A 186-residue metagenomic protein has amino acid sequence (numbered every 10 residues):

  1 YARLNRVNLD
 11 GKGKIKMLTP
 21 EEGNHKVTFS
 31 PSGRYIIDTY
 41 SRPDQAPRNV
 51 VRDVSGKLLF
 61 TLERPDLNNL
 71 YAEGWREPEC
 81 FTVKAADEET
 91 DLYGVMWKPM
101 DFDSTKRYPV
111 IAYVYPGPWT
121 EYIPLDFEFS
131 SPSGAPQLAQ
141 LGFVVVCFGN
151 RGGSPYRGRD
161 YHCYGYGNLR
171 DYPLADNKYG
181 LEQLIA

Functional and structural regions predicted by a protein language model:
Y1-L9, L59-E63: Short secondary-structure boundary segments
A2-L4, G13, P47: Repetitive beta-architecture junctions, highlighting loop-to-beta-strand starts across blade-like repeats
N8-K12, D53-S55: Short loop/turn segments that connect beta-strands within beta-propeller blades
G13-T19: A short beta-strand motif characteristic of beta-propeller blades
K26-A186: Serine-hydrolase catalytic core recognition
